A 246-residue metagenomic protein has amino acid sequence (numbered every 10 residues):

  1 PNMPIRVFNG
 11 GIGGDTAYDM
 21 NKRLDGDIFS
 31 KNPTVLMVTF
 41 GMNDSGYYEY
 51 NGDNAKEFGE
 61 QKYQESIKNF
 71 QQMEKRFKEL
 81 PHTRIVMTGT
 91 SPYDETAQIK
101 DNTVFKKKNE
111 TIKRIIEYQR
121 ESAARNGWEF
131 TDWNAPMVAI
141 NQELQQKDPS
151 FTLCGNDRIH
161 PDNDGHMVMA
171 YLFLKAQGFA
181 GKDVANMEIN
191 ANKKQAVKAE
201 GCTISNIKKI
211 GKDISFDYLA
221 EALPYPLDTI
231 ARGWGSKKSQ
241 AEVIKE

Functional and structural regions predicted by a protein language model:
N2-P4, D15, D19-M167, Y171-A191 (+2 more regions): Alpha-helical cap/lid subdomain in secreted, periplasmic, or secretory-pathway luminal O-acyl-processing enzymes
V7-G11: Extended hydrophobic secondary-structure segments that form protein cores and membrane-embedded regions
